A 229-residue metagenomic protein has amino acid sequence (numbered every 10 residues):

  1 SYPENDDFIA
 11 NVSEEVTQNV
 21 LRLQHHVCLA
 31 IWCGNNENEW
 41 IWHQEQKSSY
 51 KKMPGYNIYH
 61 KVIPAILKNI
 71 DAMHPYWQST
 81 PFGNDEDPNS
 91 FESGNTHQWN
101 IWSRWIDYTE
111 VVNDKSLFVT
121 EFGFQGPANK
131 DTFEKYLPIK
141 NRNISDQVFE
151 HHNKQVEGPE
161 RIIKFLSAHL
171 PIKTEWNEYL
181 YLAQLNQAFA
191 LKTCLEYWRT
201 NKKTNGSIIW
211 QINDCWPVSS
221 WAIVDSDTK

Functional and structural regions predicted by a protein language model:
S1-P75, S79-F82, E86-D87, S207: Active-site mouth of glycoside hydrolases
W32, A65-K68, T80, S90 (+1 more regions): Substrate-binding clefts and catalytic carboxylate motifs of secreted carbohydrate-active enzymes
K51-P54, D87-W102: Short, electropositive alpha-helical surface patch
